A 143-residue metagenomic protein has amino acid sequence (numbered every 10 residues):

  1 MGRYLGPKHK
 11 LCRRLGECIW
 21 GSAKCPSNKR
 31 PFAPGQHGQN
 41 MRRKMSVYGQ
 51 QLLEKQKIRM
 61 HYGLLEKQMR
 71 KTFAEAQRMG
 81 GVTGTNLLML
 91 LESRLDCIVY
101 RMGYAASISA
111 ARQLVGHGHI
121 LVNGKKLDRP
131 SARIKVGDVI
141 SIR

Functional and structural regions predicted by a protein language model:
M1-M102, K126-R143: Ferredoxin-like alpha/beta domains used as RNA- or RNAP-binding modules
A105-I108: Beta-rich strand-turn-strand
L114-V115, I134: Short, well-ordered loop/turn sites that connect or cap secondary structure elements
G118-V122, K126-D128: Glycine- and Gly-Pro-enriched alpha-helical subdomains that act as flexible, kink-prone "lid/hinge" or packing modules
